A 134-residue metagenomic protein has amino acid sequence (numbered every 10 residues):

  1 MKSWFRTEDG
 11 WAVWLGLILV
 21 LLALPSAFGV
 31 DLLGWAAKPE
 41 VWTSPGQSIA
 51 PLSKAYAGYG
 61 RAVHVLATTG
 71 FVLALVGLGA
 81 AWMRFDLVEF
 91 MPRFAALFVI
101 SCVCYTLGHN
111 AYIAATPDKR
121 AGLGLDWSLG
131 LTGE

Functional and structural regions predicted by a protein language model:
K2-E134: Helical membrane-embedded segments and adjacent short helical loop/helix-boundary regions of multi-pass membrane
